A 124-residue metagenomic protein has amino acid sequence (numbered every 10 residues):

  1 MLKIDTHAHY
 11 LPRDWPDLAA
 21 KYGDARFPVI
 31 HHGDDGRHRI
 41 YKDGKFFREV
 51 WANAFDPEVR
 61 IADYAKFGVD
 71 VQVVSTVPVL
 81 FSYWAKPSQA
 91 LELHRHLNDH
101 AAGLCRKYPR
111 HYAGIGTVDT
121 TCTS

Functional and structural regions predicted by a protein language model:
M1-S124: Helix-coil boundary/capping segments in enzymes
